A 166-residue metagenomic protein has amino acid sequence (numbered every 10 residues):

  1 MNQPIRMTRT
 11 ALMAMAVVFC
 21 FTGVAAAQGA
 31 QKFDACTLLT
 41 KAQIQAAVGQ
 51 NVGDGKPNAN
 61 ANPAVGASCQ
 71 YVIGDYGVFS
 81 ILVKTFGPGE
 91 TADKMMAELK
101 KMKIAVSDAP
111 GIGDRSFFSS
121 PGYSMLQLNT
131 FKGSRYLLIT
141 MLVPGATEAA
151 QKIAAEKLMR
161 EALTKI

Functional and structural regions predicted by a protein language model:
M1-V17: Bacterial N-terminal signal peptides that target proteins for export
V18-A26: C-terminal segment of classical bacterial N-terminal signal peptides
T22, S80, L138-I139: Short small-residue beta-strand/loop micro-motif enriched in glycine and branched aliphatics
Q28-K32, T37, K41, V106-I166: A short, solvent-exposed beta-edge/loop patch
A46-Y123, G133: Short, solvent-exposed recognition patches
